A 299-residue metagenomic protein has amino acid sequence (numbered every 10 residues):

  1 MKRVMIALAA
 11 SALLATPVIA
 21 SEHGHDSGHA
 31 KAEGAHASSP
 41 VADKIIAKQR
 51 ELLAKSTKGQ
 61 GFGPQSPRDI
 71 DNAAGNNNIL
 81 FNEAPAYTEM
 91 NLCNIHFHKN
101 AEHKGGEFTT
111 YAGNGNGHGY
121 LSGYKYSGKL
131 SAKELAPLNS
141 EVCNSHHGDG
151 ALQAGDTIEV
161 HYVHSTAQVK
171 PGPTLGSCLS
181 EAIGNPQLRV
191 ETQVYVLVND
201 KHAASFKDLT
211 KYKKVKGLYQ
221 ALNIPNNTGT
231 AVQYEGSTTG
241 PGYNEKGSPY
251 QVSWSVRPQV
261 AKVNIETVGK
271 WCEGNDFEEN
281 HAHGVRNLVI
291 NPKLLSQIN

Functional and structural regions predicted by a protein language model:
M1-A20: Gram-negative bacterial Sec-dependent N-terminal signal peptides
S21-E89: N-terminal module-boundary/linker segments of secreted carbohydrate-active enzymes
S21-H25, H29-K31, V232-N299: Long, compositionally biased interface segments
F62-E159, H164-Q168: Short N-terminal edge-element motif at the start of the domain
A86-Y87, N91, H96, A182-N185 (+3 more regions): Non-catalytic macromolecular-recognition regions in eukaryotic signaling proteins
M90-N94, G155-E159, Q187-V194, P249-Q251: Extracellular structured ligand-interaction cores
V142-D156, P225, G236-S248, V256: Exposed beta-sheet edge/beta-hairpin loop segments within beta-rich domains
H164-G242: Short helix-loop boundary/capping segments
